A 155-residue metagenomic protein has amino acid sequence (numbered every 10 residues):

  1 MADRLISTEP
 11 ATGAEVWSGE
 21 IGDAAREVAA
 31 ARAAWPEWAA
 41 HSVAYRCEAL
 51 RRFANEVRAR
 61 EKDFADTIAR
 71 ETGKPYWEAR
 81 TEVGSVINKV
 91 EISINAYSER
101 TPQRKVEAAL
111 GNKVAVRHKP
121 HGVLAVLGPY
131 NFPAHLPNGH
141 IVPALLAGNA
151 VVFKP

Functional and structural regions predicted by a protein language model:
M1-R70, I92: Short, structured beta/alpha segment
L50-I141: N-terminal Rossmann NAD(P)-binding subdomain characteristic of aldehyde/semialdehyde dehydrogenases
L145-L146: Short hydrophobic alpha-helices that are characteristic scaffold elements of the AMP-binding
A150-V152: A short hydrophobic/small-residue beta-strand
P155: Nucleotide-sugar donor-binding loop of glycosyltransferases
